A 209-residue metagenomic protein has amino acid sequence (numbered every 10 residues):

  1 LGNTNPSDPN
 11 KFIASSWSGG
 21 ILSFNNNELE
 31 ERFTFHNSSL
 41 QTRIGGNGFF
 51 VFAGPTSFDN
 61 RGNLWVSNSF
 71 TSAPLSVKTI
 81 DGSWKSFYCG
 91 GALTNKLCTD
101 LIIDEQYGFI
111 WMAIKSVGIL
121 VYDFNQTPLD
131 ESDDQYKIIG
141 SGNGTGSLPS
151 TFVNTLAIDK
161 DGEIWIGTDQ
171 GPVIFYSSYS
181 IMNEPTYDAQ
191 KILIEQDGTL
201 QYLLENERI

Functional and structural regions predicted by a protein language model:
L1-I209: Carboxylate-rich, polar loop motifs that coordinate divalent cations or form catalytic acidic clusters
